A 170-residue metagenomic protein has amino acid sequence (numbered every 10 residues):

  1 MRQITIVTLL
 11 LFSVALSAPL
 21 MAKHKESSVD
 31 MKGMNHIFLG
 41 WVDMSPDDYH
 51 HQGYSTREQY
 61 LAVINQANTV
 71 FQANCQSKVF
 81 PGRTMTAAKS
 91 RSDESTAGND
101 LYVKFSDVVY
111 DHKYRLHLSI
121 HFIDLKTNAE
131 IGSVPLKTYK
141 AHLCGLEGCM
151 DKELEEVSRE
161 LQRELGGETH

Functional and structural regions predicted by a protein language model:
M1-I4: Positively charged n-region of N-terminal signal peptides that target proteins for export
V7-A15: Bacterial N-terminal signal peptides
V14, A18, S28, R91-T96 (+1 more regions): Compositionally biased regions
A18-S77, G166-H170: A structural "domain/chain start" motif
A22-N35, H112-R115, H121, L125-H170: C-terminal/domain-edge helix-coil "capping" segments
H36-V42, A87-L118: A short, hydrophobic beta-strand-centered structural micro-motif
G53-Y54, H117-S119: Short, glycine/charged-enriched secondary-structure capping and boundary segments
T69-E94: Short beta-strand->alpha-helix linker/helix-N-cap micro-motif that forms a surface specificity/interaction loop
